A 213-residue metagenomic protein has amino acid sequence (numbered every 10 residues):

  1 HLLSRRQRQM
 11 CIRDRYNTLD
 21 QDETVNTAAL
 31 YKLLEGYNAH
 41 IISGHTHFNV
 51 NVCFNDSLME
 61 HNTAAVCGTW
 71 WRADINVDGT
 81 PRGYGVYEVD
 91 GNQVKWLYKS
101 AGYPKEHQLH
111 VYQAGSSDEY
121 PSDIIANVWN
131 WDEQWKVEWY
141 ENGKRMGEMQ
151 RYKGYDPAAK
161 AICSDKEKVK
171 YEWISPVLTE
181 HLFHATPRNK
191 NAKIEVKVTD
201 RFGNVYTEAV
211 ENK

Functional and structural regions predicted by a protein language model:
H1-I12: Single conserved hydrophobic/aromatic residue that forms the stacking wall/gate of nucleotide- or nucleobase-binding
L3, V77-T80, E119, N189: Short coil/turn motifs at beta-sheet boundaries
R5, N38, N191-K193: A general structural motif
R13-T18: Active-site clefts of carbohydrate-active enzymes
D20-G115, R145-M146, S164: Conserved beta-sheet core of the metallophosphoesterase superfamily
H110-K213: Long, low-complexity serine/threonine/glycine- and acidic-rich segments characteristic of extracellular
